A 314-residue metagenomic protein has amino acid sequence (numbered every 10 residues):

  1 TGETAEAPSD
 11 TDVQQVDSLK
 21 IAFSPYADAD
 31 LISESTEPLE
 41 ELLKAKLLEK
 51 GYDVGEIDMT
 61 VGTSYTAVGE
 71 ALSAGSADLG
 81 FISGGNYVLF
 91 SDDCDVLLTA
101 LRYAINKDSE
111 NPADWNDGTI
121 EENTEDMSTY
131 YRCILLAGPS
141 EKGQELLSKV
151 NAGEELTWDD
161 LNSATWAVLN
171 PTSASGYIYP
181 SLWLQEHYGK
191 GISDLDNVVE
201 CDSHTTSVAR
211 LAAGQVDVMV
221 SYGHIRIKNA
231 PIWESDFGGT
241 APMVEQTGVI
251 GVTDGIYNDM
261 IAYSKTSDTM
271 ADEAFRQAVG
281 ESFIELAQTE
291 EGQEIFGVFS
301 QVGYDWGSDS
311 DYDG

Functional and structural regions predicted by a protein language model:
T1-V16: Short, low-complexity disordered leader/linker segments with a strong preference for bacterial N-terminal type II
D12-S18, A22, A27-P38, E273-G314: An extracytoplasmic/periplasmic, membrane-proximal ligand-sensing/linker region
K20, S24-P25, T99-N123, M127-I134 (+2 more regions): Periplasmic-binding protein-like
Y26-S33, D58, E122, T165-S173 (+2 more regions): Second-shell loop/turn segments in exported
E40-E56: Signal peptide-proximal N-terminal region of secreted/periplasmic/extracellular or secretory-lumen proteins
D58-G80, V88-D93, H204-W233: Short helices/loops that flank or line small-molecule/ion binding pockets
L101-S173: A conserved helix-loop-strand patch within extracytoplasmic ligand-binding domains of the periplasmic binding
V150-T157, N162-D272: Pocket-lining segment of extracytoplasmic ligand-binding domains
